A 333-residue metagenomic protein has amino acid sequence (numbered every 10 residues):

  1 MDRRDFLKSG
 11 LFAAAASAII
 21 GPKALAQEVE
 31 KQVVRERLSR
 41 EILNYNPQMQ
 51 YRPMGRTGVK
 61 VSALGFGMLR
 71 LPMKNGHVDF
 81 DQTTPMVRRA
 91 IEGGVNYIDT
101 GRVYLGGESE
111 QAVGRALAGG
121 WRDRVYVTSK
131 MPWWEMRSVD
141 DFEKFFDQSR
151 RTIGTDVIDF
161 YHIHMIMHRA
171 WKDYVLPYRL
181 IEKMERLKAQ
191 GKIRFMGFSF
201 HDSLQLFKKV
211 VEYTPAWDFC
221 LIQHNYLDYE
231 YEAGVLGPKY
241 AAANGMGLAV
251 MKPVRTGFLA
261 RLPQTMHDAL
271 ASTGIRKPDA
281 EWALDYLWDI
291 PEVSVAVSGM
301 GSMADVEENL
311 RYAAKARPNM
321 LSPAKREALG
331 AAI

Functional and structural regions predicted by a protein language model:
D2-V125, K183, A189: N-terminal binding-site loop/beta-alpha segment at the start of enzyme catalytic domains that lines or forms
L7-G21, Q27-E30, R35-E36, Y213 (+1 more regions): Structured C-terminal cap/extension of enzyme domains
M54, F66, I98, V113 (+6 more regions): Conserved, mostly hydrophobic/aromatic
A63-G65, D99, L105, Y126-S129 (+3 more regions): Structural recognition of the beta-strand scaffold that forms the well-ordered cores of secreted hydrolase catalytic
N96-Y104, R194-F198, L221-Q223, V295-V297: Short catalytic-loop micro-motif centered on adjacent basic/acidic residues
Y104, E108, H201-D202, G301: Short beta->alpha linker loops
G114-W121, I181, V211-C220, L310-A316: Short, electropositive alpha-helical surface patch
W134-V254, L262-D268, G274-I275, D289: Glycine/proline-rich, positively charged, aromatic-decorated active-site loop/lid region on the catalytic face
